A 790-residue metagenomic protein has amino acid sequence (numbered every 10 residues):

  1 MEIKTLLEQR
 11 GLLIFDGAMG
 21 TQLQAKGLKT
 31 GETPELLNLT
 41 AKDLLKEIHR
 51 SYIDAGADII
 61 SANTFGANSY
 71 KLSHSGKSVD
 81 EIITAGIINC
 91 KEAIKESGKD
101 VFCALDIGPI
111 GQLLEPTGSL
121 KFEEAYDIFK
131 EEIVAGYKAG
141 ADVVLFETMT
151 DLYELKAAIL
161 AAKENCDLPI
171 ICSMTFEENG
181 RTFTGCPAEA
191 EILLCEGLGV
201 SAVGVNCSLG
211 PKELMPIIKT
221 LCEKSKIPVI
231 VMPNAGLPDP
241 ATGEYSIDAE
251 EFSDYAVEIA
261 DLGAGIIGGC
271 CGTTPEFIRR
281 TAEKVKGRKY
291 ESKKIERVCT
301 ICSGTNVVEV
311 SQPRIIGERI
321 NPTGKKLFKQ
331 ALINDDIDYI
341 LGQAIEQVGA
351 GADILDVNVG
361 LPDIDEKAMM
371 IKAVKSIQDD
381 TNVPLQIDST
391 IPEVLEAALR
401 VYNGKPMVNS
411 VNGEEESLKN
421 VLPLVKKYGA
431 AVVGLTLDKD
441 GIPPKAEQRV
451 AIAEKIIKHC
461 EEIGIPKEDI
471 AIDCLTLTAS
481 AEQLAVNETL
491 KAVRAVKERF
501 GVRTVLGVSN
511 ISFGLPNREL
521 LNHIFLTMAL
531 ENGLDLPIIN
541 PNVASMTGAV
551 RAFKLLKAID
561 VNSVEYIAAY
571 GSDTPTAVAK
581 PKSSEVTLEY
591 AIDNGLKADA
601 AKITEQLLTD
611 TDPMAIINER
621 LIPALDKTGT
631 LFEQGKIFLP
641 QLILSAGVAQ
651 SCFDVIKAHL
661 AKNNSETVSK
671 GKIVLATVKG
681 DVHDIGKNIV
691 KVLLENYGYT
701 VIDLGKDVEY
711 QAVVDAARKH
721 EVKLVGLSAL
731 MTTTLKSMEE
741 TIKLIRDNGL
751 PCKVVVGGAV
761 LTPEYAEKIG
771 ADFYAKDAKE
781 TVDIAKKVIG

Functional and structural regions predicted by a protein language model:
M1-D473, L477-G790: Domain-level signal for soluble alpha/beta catalytic cores
